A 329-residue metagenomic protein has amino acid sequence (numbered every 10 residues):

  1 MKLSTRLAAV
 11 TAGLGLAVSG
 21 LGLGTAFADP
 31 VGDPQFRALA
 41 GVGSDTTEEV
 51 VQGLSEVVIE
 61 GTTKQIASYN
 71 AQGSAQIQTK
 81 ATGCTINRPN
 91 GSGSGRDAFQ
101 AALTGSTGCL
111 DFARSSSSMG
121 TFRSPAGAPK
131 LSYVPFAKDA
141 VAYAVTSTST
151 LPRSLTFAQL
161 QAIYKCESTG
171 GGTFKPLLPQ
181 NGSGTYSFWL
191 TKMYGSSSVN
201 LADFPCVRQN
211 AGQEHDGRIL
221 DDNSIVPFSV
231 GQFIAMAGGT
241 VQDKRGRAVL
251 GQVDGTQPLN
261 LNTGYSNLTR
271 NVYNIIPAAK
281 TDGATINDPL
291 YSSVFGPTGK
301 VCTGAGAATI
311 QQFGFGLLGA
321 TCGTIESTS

Functional and structural regions predicted by a protein language model:
M1-K2, G15: N-terminal secretory targeting modules
K2-R6, L21-M119, R123-S329: Exported/periplasmic ABC-transporter solute-binding proteins
T11-G20: Bacterial N-terminal signal peptides
